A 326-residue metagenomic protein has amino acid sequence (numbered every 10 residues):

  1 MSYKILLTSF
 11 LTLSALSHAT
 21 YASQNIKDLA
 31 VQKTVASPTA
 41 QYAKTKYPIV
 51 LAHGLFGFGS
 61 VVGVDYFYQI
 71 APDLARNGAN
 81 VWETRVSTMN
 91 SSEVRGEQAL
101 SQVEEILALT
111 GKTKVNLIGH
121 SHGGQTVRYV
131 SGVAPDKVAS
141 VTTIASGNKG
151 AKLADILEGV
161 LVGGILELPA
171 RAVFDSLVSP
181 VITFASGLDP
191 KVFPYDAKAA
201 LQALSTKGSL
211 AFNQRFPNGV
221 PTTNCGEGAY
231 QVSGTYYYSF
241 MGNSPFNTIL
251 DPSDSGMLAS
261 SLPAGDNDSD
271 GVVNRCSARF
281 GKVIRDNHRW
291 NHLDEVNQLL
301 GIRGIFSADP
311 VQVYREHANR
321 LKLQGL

Functional and structural regions predicted by a protein language model:
S2-R76, L326: Flexible, membrane-associating and regulatory peripheral segments of lipid-active enzymes
A40-V115, G163, L168-R171: Active-site catalytic motif of lipid deacylating hydrolases and related acyltransferases
V50, W82, T142, Y238-F240 (+1 more regions): Hydrophobic/aromatic beta-strand patches that form the interior of the parallel beta-sheet core in alpha/beta enzyme
H53, E97-K207: Serine-dependent carboxylesterase/thioesterase catalytic core of lipase-like alpha/beta-hydrolase/SGNH enzymes
G54-F58, S87-S91, S121-Q125, S146-A151 (+1 more regions): Solvent-exposed loop/turn segments at secondary-structure junctions within structured extracellular/periplasmic domains
G63, K152-L157, T248-S253: Short aromatic-enriched loop/helix-cap "lid" or pocket-rim segments at secondary-structure transitions that line
K191-P221, G226-A229, G234-Y237, M241: A conserved mid-domain beta-alpha-beta active-site/ligand-binding segment of alpha/beta enzyme cores
T222-L326: C-terminal catalytic-base region of ester-bond hydrolases, centering on the histidine of the charge-relay
